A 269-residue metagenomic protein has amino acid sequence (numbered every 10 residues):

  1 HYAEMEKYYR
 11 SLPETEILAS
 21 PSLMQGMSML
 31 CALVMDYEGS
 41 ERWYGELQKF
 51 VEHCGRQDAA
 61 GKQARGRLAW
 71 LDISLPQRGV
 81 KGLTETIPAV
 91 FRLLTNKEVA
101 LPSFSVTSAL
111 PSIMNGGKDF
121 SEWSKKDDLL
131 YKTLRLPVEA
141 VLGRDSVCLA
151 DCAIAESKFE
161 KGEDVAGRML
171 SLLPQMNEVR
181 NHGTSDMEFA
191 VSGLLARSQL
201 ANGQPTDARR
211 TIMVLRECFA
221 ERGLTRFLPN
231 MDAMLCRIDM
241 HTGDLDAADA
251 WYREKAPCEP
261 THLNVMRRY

Functional and structural regions predicted by a protein language model:
H1, A248-D249, R253, P257-Y269: Short, intrinsically disordered, charge-balanced linker/junction segments flanking boundaries in proteins
Y2-A19: Repeat-based scaffolding regions
E16-V191: Internal alpha-solenoid helical repeat scaffolds
E139-S146, H182-T184, G203, E221-R226 (+2 more regions): Short coil/turn segments at helix-helix junctions and helix-capping linkers within large alpha-helical proteins
C148, S185-G193, L224-A233, L263-Y269: Amphipathic alpha-helical protein-interaction segments enriched in hydrophobic
D151, S192-Q199, T211, L228-D239: TPR/Sel1-like alpha-solenoid repeat signature
